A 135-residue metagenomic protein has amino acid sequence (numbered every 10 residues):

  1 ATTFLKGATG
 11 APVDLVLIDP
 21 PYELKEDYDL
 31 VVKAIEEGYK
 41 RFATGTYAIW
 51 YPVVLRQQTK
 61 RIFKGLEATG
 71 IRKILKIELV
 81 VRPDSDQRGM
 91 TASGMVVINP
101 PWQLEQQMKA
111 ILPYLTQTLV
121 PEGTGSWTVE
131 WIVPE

Functional and structural regions predicted by a protein language model:
A1-E135: Class I S-adenosyl-L-methionine-dependent methyltransferase catalytic core
